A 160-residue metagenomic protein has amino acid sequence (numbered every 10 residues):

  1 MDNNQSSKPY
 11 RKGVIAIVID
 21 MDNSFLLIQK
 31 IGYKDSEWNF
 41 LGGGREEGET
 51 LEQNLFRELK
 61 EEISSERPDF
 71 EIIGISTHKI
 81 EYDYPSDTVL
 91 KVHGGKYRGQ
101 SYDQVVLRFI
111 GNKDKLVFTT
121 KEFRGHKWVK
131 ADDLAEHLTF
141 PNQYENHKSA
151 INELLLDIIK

Functional and structural regions predicted by a protein language model:
D2-F25, L41-E47: Conserved N-terminal beta-strand and adjoining loop/helix that marks the start of the Nudix/MutT-like hydrolase domain
D22, I31, D132: Anionic group-transfer/hydrolysis microenvironments
Y33-S36: A conserved beta-turn-beta hairpin within the catalytic core of GNAT-like acetyltransferases that forms part
R45-N142: Unchanged
E136-K160: Charged phosphate-binding loop/patch that engages nucleotide di/tri-phosphates or the phosphate backbone of nucleic
